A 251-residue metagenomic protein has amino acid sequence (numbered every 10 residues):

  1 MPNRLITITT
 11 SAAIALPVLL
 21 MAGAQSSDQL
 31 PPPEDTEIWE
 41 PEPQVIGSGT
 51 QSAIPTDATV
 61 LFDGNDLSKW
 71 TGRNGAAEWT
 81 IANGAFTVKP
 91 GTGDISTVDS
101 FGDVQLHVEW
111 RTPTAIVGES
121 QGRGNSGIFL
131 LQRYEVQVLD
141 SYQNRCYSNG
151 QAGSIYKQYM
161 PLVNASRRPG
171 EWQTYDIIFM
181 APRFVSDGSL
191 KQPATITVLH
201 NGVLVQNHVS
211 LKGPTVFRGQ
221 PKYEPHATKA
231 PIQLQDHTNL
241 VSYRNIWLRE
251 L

Functional and structural regions predicted by a protein language model:
M1-A13: Bacterial N-terminal signal peptides that target proteins for export
I14-A22: Hydrophobic h-region of N-terminal signal peptides that target proteins for export in Gram-negative bacteria
A22-L251: Carbohydrate-interacting regions of secretory-pathway proteins
